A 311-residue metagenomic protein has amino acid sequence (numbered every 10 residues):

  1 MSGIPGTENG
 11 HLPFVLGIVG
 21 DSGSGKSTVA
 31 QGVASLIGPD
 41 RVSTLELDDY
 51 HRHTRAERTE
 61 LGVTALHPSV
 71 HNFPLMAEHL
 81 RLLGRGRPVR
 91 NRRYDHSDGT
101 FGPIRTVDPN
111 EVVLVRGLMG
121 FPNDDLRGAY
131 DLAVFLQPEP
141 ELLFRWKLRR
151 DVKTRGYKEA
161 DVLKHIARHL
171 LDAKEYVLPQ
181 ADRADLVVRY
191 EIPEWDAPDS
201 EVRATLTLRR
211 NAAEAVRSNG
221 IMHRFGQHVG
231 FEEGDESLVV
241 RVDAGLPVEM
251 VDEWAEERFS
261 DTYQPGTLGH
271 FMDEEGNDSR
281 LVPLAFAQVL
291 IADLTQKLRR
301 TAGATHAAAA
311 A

Functional and structural regions predicted by a protein language model:
M1-N9: Pre-Walker A adenine-sensing motif
V15-G17: Short hydrophobic/aromatic beta-strand immediately N-terminal to the Walker A/P-loop
S22: The conserved Walker
K26: Conserved lysine of the Walker
V29, V33: Hydrophobic positions on the alpha1 helix immediately C-terminal to the Walker A/P-loop
D40-E46, R52-F101, V112: Conserved nucleotide-sensing/catalytic segment adjacent to the nucleotide-binding pocket in NTP-handling enzymes
I104-V152, S200: ATP-dependent NMP and nucleoside kinases share a basic, alpha-helical "lid"
R150-A311: C-terminal accessory "lid"/substrate-recognition subdomains
